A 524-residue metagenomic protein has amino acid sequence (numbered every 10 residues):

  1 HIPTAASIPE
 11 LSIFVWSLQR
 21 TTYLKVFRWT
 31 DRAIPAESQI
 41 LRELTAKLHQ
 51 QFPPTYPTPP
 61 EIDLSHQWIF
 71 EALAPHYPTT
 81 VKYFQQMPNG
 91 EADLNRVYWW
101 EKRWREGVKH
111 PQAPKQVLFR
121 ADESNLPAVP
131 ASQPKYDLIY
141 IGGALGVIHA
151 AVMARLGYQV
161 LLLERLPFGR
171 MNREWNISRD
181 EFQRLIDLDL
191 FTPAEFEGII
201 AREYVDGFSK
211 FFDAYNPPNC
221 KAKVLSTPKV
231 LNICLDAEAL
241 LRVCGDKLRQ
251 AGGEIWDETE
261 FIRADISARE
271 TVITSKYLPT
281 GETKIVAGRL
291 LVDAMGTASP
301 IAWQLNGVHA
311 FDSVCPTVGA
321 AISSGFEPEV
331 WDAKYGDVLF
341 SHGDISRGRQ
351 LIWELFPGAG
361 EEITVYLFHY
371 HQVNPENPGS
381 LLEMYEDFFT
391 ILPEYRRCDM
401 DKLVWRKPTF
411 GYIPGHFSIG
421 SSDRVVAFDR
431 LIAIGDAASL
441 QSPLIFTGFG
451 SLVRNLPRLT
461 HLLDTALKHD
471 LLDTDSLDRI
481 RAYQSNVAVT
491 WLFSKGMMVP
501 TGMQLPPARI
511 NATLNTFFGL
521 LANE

Functional and structural regions predicted by a protein language model:
H1-D137: Extreme N-terminal leader/targeting segments of oxidoreductases
T21-T30, Y215-E238, F368-Q372: Helix-loop-beta segment of a Rossmann-like dinucleotide-binding subdomain
I139-W175: Glycine-rich FAD pyrophosphate-binding loop
F168-Y215: N-terminal FAD cofactor-binding segment of flavoenzymes
V224-K247, W256-D257, P300, P375-G379: Short beta-strand to alpha-helix junction loop
Q250-P393, L456: Predominantly flavin-linked oxidoreductase catalytic cores and closely associated redox partners
A359, V373-R458, L462-S494: FAD/FMN-dependent oxidoreductases across multiple families
G502-E524: C-terminal auxiliary extensions adjacent to catalytic cores
